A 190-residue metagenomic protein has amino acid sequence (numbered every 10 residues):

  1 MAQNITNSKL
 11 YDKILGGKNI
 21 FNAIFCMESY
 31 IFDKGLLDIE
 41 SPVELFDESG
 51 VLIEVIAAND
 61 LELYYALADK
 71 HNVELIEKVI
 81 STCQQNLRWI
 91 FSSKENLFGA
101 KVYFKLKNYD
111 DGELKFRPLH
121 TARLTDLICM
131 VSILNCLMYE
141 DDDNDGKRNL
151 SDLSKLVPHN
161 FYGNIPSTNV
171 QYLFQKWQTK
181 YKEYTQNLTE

Functional and structural regions predicted by a protein language model:
M1-E190: Conserved two-metal-ion catalytic palm core of "right-hand" nucleic acid polymerases, unifying RNA-dependent RNA
